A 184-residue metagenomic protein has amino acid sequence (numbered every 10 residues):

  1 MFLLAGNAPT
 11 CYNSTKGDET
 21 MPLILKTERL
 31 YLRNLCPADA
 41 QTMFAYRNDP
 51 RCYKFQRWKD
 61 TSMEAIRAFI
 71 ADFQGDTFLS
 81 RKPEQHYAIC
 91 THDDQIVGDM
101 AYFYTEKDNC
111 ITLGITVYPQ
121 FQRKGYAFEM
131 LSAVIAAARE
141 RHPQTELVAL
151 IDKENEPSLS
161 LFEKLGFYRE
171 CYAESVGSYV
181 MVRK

Functional and structural regions predicted by a protein language model:
G6, Y12-S14, D18-R51, H86-K184: Acyl-donor (CoA/ACP) binding surface of acyl/acetyltransferases
R47, Q56, T77-L79: Hydrophobic residues in alpha-helical segments
R51-Q74: Conserved GNAT-fold acetyl-CoA-binding loop/helix
K59-S62, F78, E106, I151: Alpha-helix initiation/capping motif
D72, D76, A137-A138: A generic secondary-structure signal
Q74-A88: A short helix-loop-beta-strand connector motif used in the catalytic cores of GNAT acetyltransferases and, in some
